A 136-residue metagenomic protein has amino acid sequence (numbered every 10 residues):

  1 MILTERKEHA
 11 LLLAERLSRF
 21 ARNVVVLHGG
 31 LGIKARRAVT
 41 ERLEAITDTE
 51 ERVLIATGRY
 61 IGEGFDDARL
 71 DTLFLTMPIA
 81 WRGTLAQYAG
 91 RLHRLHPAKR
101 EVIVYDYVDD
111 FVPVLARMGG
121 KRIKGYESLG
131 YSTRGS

Functional and structural regions predicted by a protein language model:
M1-F20, V26, Y126: Conserved strand-helix element at the start of the C-terminal RecA-like helicase core
K7-H9, G32, Y60-G62, P78-R82 (+2 more regions): Conserved nucleotide-binding/hydrolysis micro-motifs of P-loop NTPases
L11-L12, A21-G62: Conserved helicase ATPase core of P-loop NTP-dependent helicases/translocases
A21-N23, A68-T72, A98-I103, L129-Y131: Short glycine-/polar-rich loops that comprise or flank the Walker A/P-loop and associated switch/sensor motifs
I55, E63-P78, Q87-A89, I103-D106: A short beta-strand element within the Helicase C-terminal
A80-V104, G120-I123: Conserved SF2 helicase motif VI
I103-S136: Non-catalytic, charged low-complexity extensions flanking SF2 helicase motor domains
